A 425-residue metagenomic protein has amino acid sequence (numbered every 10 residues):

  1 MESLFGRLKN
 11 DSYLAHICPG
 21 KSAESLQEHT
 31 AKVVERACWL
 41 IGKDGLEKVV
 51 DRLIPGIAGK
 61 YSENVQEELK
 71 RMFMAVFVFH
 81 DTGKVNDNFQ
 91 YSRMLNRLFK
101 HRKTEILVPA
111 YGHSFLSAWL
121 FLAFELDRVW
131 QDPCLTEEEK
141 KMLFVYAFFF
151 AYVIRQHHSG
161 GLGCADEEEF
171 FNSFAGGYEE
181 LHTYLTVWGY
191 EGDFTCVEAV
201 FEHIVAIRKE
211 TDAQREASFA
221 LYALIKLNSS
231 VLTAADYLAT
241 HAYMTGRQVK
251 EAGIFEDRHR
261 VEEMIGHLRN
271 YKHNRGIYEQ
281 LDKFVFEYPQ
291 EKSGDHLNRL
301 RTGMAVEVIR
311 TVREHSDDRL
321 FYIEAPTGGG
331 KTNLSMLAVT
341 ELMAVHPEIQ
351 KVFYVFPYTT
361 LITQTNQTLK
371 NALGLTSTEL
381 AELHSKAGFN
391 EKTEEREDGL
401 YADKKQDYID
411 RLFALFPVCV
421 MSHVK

Functional and structural regions predicted by a protein language model:
E2-E279: Accessory nucleic-acid engagement/destabilization modules that flank
H80, A325-T327, V420-K425: Beta-edge loop/turn motif
Q90, D282-E324: Conserved pre-motif I regulatory segment
C164-D166, M336, T363-T368: A short acidic (Asp/Glu
H315-T340: Walker A/P-loop
S316-I323, Q350-K351, L415-P417: Pre-Walker A (Motif I) flank of P-loop NTPase domains
I349-L373, A381-A387: Conserved Walker A/P-loop ATP-binding site and its immediately adjacent core in helicase/helicase-like ATPase domains
L375-K425: Inter-Walker segment of RecA-like/P-loop motor cores
